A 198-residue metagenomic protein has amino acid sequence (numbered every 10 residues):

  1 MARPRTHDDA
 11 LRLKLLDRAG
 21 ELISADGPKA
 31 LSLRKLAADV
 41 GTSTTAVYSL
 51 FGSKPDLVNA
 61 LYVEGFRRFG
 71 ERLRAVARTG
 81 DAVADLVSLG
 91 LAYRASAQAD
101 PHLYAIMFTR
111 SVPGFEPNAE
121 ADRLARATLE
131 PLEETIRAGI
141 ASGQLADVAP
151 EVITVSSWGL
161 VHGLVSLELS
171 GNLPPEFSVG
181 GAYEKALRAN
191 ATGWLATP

Functional and structural regions predicted by a protein language model:
M1-A10, P198: N-terminal intrinsically disordered/low-complexity leader segments
L11-G20, L36, L61-G65, F69-L73 (+1 more regions): Generic hydrophobic, amphipathic alpha-helix propensity
K14, R18, L22-D56, A60: Helix-turn-helix
V63-S88, P117-R126, A141: Amphipathic alpha-helical linker/stalk segments
R74-L103, I153-S157: Hydrophobic alpha-helical connector segments
A95-E134, L173-E176: Short secondary-structure transition hinges
S96, E134, A138, W158-E176 (+1 more regions): Amphipathic C-terminal alpha-helical segment
E116-S142, E151-V155, G181-E184, R188 (+1 more regions): Amphipathic alpha-helical packing segments from all-alpha helical-bundle domains
